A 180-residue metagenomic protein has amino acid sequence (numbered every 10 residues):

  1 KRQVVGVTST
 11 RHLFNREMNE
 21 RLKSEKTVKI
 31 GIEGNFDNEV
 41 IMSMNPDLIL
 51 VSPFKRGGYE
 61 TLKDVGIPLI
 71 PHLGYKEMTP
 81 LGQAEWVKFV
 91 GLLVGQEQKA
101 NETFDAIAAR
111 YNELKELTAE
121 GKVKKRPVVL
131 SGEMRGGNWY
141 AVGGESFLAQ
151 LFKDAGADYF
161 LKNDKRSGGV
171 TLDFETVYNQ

Functional and structural regions predicted by a protein language model:
K1-M42, L48-V51: A short, structured surface patch at a secondary-structure boundary
K1-V7, H12, R21, L81 (+3 more regions): Extracytoplasmic metal-acquisition and chelation regions
F14-S24, K63, L148-K162: Ligand-binding cleft/hinge of the Venus flytrap
F36-D37, G58, L172-T176: Short acidic active-site motifs
M44, V65-I67, A155: Short, structured coil segments at secondary-structure junctions
L48-N138, K162-N163: Extracytoplasmic substrate-binding proteins
E116-Q180: Flexible, glycine-rich surface segments
